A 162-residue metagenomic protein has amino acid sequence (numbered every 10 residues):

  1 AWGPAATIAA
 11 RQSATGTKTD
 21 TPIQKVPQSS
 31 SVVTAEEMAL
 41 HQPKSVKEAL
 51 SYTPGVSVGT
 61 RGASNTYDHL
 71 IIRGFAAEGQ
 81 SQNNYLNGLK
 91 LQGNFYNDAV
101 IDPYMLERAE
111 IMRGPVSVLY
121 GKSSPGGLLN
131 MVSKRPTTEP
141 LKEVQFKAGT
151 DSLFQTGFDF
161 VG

Functional and structural regions predicted by a protein language model:
A1, A76, R135: A broadly conserved detector of short glycine/acidic/proline-rich loop/turn motifs that flank catalytic sites and bind
A1-D20, G114: Short amphipathic beta-strand segments in non-cytosolic proteins
A9-Q12, K25, S29-A35, L40 (+3 more regions): Periplasmic plug
T17-K18, L70-I71, F95-D98, S117 (+2 more regions): A generic local structural motif
Y104-E107, R113, V118-G162: Outer-membrane beta-barrel translocator/receptor signature
